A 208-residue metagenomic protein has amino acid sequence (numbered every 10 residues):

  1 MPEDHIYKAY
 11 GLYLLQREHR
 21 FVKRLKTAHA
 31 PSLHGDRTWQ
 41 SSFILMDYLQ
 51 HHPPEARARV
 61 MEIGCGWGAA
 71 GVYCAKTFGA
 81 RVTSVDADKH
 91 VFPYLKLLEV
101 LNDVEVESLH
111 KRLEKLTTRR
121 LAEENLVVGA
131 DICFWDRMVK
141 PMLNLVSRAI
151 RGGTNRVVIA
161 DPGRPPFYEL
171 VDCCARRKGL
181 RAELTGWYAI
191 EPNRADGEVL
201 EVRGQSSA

Functional and structural regions predicted by a protein language model:
M1-A208: S-adenosylmethionine-dependent methyltransferases
